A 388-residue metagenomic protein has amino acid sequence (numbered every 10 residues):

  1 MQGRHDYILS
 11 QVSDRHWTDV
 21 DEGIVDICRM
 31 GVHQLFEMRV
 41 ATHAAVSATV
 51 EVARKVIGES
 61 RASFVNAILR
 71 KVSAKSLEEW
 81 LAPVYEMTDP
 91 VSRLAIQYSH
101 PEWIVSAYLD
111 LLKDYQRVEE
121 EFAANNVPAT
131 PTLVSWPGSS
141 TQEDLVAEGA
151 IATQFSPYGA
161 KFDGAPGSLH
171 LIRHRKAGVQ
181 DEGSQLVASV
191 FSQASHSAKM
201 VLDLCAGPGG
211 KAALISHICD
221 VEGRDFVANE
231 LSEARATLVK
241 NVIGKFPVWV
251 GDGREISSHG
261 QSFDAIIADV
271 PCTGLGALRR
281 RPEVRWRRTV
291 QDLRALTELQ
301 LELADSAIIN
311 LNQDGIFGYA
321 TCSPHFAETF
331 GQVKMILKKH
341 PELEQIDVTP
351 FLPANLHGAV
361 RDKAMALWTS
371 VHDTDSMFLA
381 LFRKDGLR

Functional and structural regions predicted by a protein language model:
M1-R388: S-adenosylmethionine
